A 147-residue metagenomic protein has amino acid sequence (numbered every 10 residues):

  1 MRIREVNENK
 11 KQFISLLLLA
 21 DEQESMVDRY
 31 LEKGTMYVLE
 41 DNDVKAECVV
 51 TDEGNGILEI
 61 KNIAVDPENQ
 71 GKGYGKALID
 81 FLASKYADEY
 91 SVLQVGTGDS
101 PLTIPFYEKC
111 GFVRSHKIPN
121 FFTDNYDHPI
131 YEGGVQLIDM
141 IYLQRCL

Functional and structural regions predicted by a protein language model:
M1-N9, I141, L147: Conserved N-terminal entry element of GNAT/NAT acetyltransferase domains
R4-P67, I79: Acetyl-CoA-dependent GNAT
G34-M36, L137-Y142: Short hydrophobic/aromatic beta-strand or adjacent loop that forms the aromatic wall/cage of a ligand/substrate-binding
V65, I79, S100-T103, N120-Y126: Short glycine/proline-centered loop/turn elements that form peptide/ligand docking sites
N69, G73-F81: Conserved acetyl-CoA pyrophosphate-binding loop and the N-cap/start of the following alpha-helix in GNAT-like
K85-D99: Conserved GNAT acetyl-CoA-binding A-motif
Q94-G96, E108, V113-G134: Conserved catalytic-core motifs of GNAT/GCN5-like acyltransferases
